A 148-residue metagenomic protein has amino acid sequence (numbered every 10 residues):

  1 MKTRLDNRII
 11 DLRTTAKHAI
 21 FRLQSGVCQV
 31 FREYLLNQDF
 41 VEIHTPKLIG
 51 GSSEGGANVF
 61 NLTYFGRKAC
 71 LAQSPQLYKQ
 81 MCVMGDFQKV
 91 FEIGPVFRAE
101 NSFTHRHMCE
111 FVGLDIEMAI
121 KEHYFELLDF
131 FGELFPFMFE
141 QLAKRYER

Functional and structural regions predicted by a protein language model:
M1-R148: Class II aminoacyl-tRNA synthetase catalytic cores and aaRS-like
